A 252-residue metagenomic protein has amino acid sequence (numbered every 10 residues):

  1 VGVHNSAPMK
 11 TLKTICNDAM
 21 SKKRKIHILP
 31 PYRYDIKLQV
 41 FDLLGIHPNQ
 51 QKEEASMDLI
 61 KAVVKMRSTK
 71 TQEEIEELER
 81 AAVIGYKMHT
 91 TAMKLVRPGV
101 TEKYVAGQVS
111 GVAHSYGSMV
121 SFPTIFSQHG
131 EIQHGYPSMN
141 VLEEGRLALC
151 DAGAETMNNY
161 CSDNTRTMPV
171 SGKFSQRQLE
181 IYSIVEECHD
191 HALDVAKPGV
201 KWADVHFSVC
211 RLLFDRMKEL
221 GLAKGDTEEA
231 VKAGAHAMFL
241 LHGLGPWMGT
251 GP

Functional and structural regions predicted by a protein language model:
V1-P252: Active-site neighborhoods and metal-handling regions in enzymes and metal-associated proteins
